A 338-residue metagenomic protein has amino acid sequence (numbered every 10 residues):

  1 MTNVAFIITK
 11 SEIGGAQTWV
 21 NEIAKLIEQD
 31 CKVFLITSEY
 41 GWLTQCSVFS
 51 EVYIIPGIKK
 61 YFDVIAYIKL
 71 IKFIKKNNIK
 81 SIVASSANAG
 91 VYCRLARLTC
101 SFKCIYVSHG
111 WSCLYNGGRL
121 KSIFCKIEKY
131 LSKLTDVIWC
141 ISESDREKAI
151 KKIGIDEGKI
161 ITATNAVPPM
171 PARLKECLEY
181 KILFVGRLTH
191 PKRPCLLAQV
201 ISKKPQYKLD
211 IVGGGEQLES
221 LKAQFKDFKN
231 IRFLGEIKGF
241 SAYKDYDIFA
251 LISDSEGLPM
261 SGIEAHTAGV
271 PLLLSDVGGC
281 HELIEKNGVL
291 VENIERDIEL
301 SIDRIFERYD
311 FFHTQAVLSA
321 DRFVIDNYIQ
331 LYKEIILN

Functional and structural regions predicted by a protein language model:
F6-I65, T162, G215-Q217, D276: N-terminal strand-loop element at the rim of the active site of nucleotide-sugar-dependent glycosyltransferases
G14-E22, Y180, F184-K203, E216-E219: A conserved mid-protein helix/loop that constitutes part of the nucleotide-sugar donor-binding site
G15, K175, E307-L337: A charged, aromatic-enriched C-terminal amphipathic alpha-helix characteristic of glycosyltransferases across folds
A84-G90, S108: Short His-centered aromatic/hydrophobic patch
Q217, K229-I237, A242: Active-site donor-binding acidic/aromatic loop of nucleotide-activated sugar and phosphosugar transferases involved
D254: Aromatic "clamp/platform" in nucleotide-sugar-dependent glycosyltransferases that forms part of the donor/acceptor
P271-L274: Short hydrophobic beta-strand element within catalytic cores of glycosyltransferases and related nucleotide-activated
E285-R296, D303-E307: Conserved acidic donor-binding segment of nucleotide-sugar-dependent glycosyltransferases
